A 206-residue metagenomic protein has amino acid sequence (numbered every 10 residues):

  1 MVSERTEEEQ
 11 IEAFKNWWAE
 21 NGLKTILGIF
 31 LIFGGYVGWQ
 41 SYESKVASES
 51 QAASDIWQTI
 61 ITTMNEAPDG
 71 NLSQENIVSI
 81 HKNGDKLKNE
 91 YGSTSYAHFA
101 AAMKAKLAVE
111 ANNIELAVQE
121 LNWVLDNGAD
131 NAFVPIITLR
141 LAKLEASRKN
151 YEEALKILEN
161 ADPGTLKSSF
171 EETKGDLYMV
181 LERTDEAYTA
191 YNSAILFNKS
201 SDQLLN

Functional and structural regions predicted by a protein language model:
M1-L31: N-terminal positive-inside, membrane-proximal cytosolic segments immediately preceding the first
Q51-A52, I56, N76-S79, G92 (+6 more regions): Structural signature of alpha-solenoid helical repeat junctions
Q58-E90: Short extracytoplasmic
I77, A97-S169: Alpha-helical adaptor scaffolds
G84, Y91, N127-G128, G164-T165 (+1 more regions): Alpha-helical junction/boundary sensor with strong preference for TPR arrays
E152-N206: Extracytoplasmic/periplasmic C-terminal soluble domains
